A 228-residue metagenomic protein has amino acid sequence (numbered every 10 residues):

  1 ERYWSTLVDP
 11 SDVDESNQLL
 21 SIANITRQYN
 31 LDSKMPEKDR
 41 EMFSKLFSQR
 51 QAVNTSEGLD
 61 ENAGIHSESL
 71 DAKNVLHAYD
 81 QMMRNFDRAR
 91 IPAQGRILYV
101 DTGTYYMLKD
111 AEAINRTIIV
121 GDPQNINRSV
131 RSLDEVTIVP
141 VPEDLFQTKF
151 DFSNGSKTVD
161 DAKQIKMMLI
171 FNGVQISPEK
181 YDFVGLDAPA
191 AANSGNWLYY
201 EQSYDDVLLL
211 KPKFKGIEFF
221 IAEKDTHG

Functional and structural regions predicted by a protein language model:
E1-T55, D87-T102, G173, V184 (+1 more regions): Long, contiguous amphipathic alpha-helices that act as assembly "spine/axial" helices in icosahedral shell and virion
E1-W4, V8, D60, L76 (+1 more regions): A generic structural signal for ordered alpha-helices
M35, M42, M82-M83, M107 (+2 more regions): Detector for methionine-enriched segments
N54-I126: Extended, solvent-exposed, turn-rich assembly/linker loops in the middle of proteins
N62-K73, A111-G228: Sequence/fold signature of self-assembling virion shell proteins
